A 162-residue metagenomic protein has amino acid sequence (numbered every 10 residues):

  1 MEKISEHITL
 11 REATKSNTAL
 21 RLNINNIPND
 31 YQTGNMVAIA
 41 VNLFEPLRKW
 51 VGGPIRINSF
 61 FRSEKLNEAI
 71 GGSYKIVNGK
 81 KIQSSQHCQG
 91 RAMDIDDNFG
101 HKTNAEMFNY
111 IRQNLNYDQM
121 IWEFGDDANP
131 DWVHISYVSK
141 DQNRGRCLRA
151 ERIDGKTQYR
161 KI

Functional and structural regions predicted by a protein language model:
M1-R48, S139, E151-I162: Extracytoplasmic cell-surface/polysaccharide-interacting catalytic and binding patches
H7, P54, A92, W132: A residue-level signal for beta-strand positions that form part of recognition/binding surfaces within mature
I8, E12-T14, K65, I70 (+2 more regions): Solvent-exposed, flexible loop/coil residues
G34-V41, F60, E64, Q89 (+1 more regions): Generic alpha-helical scaffold signal
V41-K75: Extended, low-complexity, intrinsically disordered C-terminal regulatory tails of eukaryotic serine/threonine kinases
E64-M93: Short, surface-exposed glycine/acidic/tryptophan-bearing loops
Q83-S84, Q89, D97-I162: Catalytic cores and adjacent binding grooves of peptidoglycan-active enzymes
